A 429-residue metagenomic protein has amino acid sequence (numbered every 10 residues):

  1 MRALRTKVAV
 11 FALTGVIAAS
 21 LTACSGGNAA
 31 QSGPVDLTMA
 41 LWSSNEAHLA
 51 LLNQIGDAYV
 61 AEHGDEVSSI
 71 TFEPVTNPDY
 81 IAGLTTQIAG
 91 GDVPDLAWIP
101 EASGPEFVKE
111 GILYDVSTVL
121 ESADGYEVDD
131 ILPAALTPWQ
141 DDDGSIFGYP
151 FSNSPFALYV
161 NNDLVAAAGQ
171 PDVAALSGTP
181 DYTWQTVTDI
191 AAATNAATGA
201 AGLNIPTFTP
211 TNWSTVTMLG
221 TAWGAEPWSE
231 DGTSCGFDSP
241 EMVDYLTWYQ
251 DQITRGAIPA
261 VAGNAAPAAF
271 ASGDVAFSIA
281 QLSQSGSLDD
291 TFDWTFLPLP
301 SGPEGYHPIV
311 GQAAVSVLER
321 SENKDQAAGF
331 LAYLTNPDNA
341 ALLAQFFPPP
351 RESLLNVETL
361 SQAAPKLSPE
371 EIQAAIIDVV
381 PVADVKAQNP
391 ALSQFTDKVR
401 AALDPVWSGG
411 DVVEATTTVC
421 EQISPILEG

Functional and structural regions predicted by a protein language model:
M1-T38, A61, S424-G429: Short, low-complexity disordered leader/linker segments with a strong preference for bacterial N-terminal type II
D36-Q54, V75-N77, S154-P155, A387-A391: Extracytoplasmic "Venus flytrap"
W42, Q54-G56, V60, S214-M218 (+2 more regions): Extracytoplasmic/periplasmic substrate-binding proteins
E46-V67, D163, V399: Short, polar/charged alpha-helical segment
A58, E62-I131, G148, A167-G169 (+3 more regions): Extracytoplasmic "Venus flytrap"/periplasmic binding protein-like
E66, E121-D124, D130-I131, T137-T211 (+3 more regions): Helix-loop-helix "hinge/cap" segment bordering the ligand-binding cleft or interdomain interface
A166, D378-G429: Conserved C-terminal helix/tail region of periplasmic/extracytoplasmic solute-binding proteins
A268, S283-G286, A313-S393: Mature extracytoplasmic/periplasmic domains
